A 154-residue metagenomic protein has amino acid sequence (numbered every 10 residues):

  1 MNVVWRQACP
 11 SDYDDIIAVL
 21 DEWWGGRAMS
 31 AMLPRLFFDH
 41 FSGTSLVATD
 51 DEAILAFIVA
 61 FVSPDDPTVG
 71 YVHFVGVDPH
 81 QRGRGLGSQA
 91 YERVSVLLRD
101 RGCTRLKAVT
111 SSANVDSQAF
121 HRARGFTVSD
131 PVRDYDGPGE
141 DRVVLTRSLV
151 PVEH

Functional and structural regions predicted by a protein language model:
N2-W5: Extreme N-terminal starter segment of soluble prokaryotic enzymes
Q7-H80, Y91-R93, L97, R101 (+2 more regions): Acetyl-CoA-dependent GNAT
F57, S111-S112: Short amphipathic helical patch at the helix-1/turn junction of helix-turn-helix
D66-T68, N114-V115, D136-D141: Short acidic/glycine-enriched loop/turn segments that link adjacent beta-strands
V77-H80, R84, S112-A113: Active-site acidic-Proline motif in GNAT/NAT acetyltransferases
A90, N114-S117: Conserved short alpha-helix immediately C-terminal to the canonical SAM/SAH-binding motif I of Rossmann-like
L98-T110: Conserved GNAT acetyl-CoA-binding A-motif
K107-T110, R122, T127-V144: Conserved catalytic-core motifs of GNAT/GCN5-like acyltransferases
